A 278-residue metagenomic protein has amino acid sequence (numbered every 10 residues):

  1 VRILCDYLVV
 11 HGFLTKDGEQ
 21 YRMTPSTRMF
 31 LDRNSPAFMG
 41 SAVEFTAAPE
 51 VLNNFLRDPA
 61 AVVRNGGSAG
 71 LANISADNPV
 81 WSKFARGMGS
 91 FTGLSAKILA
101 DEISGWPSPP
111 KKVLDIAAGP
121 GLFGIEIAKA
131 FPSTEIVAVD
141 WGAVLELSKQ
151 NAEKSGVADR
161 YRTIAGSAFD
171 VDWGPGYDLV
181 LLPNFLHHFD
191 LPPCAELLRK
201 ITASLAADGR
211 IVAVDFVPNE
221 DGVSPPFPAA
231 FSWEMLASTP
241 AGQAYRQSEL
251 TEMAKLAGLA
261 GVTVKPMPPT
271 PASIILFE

Functional and structural regions predicted by a protein language model:
V1-V10, T15-K16, S108, I116-E278: Alpha-helical subdomain
R2-K111: Conserved Class I S-adenosyl-L-methionine-dependent methyltransferase catalytic core
